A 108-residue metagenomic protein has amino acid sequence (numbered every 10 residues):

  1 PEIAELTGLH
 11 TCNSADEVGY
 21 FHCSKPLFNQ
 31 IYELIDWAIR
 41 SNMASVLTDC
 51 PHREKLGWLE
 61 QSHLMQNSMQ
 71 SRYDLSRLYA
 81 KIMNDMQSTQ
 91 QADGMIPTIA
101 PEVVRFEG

Functional and structural regions predicted by a protein language model:
E2-G108: Substrate-binding groove/exosite segments of carbohydrate-active enzymes
